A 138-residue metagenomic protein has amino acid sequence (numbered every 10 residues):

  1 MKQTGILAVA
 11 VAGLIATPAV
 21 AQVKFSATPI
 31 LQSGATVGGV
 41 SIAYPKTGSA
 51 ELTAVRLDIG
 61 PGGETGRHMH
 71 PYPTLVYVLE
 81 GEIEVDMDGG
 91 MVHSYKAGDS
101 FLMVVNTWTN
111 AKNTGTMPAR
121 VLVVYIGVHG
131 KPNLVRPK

Functional and structural regions predicted by a protein language model:
T4-G5, G13-T53, L102, V135-K138: A short, N-terminal "cap"/entry segment at the start of jelly-roll beta-barrel domains of the cupin/DSBH fold
K46-A50, G62-L75: A short beta-loop-beta micro-motif enriched in histidine and acidic residues
S49-A54, H70, G90, N106 (+1 more regions): Extracytoplasmic
I59, G89-N106: Short acidic-glycine-tyrosine-enriched beta hairpin
E64-G66, E84, F101, V105-K112: Histidine-centered metal-chelating micro-motifs
H70-G89, D99: Glycine- and acidic-residue-biased ligand/ion/polar-headgroup-sensing regions
N106-G130: Ligand-binding loop in jelly-roll beta-barrel domains
